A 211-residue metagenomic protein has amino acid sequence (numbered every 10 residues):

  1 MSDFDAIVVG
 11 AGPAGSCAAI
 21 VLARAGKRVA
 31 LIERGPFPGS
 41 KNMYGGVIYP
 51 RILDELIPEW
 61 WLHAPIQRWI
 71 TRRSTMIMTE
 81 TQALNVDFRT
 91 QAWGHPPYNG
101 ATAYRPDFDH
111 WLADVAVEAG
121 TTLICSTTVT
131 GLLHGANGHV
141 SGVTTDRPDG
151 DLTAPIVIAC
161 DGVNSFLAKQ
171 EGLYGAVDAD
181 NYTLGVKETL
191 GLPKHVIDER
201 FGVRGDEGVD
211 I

Functional and structural regions predicted by a protein language model:
D3-L31: N-terminal Rossmann-like FAD-binding beta1-loop-alpha1 element of flavoenzymes
A14, F37, N164: Conserved Rossmann-like nucleotide-cofactor binding loop
A25, G35-T81: N-terminal FAD cofactor-binding segment of flavoenzymes
G94-D114: Short beta-strand to alpha-helix junction loop
V115-I211: Predominantly flavin-linked oxidoreductase catalytic cores and closely associated redox partners
